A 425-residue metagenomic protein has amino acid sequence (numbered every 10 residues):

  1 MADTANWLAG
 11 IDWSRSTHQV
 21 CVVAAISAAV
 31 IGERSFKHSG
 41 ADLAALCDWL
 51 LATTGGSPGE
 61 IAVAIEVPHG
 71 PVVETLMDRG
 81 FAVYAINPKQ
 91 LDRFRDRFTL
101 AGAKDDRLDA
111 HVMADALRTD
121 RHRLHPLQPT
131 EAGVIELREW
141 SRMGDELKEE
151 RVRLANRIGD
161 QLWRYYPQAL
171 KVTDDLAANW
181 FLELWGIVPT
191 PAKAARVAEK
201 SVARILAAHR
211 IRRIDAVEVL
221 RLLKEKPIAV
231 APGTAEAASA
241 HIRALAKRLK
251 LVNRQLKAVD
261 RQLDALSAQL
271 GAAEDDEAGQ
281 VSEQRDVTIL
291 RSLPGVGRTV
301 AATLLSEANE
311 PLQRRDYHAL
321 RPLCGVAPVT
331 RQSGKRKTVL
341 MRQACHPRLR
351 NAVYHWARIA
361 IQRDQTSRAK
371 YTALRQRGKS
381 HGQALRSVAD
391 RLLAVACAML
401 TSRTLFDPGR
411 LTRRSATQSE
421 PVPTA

Functional and structural regions predicted by a protein language model:
M1-A425: A detector of single, family-specific signature residues that are central to catalytic or substrate-handling motifs
